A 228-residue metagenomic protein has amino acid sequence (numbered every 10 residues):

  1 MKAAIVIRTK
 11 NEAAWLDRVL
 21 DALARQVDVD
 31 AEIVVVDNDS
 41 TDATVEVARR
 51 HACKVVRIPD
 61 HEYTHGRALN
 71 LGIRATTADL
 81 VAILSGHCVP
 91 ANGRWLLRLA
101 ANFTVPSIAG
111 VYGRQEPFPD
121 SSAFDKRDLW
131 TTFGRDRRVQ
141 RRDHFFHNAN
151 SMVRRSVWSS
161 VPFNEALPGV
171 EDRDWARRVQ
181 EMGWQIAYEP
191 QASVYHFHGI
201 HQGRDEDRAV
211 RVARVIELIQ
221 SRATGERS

Functional and structural regions predicted by a protein language model:
D21-D30: Short, acidic, metal-binding catalytic loop of nucleotide-sugar glycosyltransferases
D37-V45, V89: A conserved acidic beta->alpha catalytic loop
P59-T76: Glycine-rich, basic loop-to-helix element that forms the pyrophosphate-binding segment of sugar-nucleotide handling
V81: Short aromatic/hydrophobic "clamp" motif used to bind/position activated sugar donors
V89, G93-F124: Conserved donor NDP-sugar-binding/catalytic core segment of glycosyltransferases
P117-F118, R135-V153, P168, D174: A recurrent flexible, glycine/aromatic-enriched loop bordering the glycosyltransferase active site that acts as
S151, V157, V161, L167-S193: A short, conserved alpha-helix in the catalytic core of glycosyltransferases
A192, G203-S228: Catalytic core of nucleotide-sugar-dependent glycosyltransferases
